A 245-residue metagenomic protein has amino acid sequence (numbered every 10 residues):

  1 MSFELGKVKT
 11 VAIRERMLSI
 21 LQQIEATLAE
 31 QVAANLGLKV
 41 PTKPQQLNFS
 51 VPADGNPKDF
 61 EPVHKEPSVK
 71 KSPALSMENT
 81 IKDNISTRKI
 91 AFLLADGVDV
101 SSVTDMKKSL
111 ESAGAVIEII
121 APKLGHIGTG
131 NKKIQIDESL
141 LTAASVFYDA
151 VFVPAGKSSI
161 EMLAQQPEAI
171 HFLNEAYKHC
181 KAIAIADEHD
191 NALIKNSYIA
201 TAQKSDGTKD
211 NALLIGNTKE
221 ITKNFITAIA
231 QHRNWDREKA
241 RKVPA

Functional and structural regions predicted by a protein language model:
S2-K178, N191-A245: Extended, subdomain-level signal for the structured scaffold at the beginning of enzyme domains
H179-A186: ADP-ribose/adenylate-binding Rossmann-like module
